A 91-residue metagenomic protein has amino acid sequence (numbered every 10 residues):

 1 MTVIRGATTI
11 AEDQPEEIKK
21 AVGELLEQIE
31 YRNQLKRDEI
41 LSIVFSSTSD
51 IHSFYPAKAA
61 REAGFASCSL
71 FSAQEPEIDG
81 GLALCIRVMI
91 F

Functional and structural regions predicted by a protein language model:
M1-F91: Terminal domain-initiation and capping elements
